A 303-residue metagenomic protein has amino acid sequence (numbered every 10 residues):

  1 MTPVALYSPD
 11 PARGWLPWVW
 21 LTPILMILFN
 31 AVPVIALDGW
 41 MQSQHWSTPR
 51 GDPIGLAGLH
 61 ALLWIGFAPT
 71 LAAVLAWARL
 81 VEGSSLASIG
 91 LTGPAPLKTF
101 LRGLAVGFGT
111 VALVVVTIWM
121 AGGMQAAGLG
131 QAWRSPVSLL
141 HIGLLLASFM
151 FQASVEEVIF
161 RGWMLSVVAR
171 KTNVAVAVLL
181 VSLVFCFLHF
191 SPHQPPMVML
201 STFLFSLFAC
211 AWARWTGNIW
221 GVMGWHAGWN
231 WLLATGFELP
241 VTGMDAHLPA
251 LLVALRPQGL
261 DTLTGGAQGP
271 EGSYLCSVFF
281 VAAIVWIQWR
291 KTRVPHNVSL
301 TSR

Functional and structural regions predicted by a protein language model:
M1-L86, A234-R303: N-terminal, membrane-interfacial amphipathic/helix-forming hydrophobic leader that caps and precedes the first
I35-A61, S84-V155, L165-R170, L300-R303: Juxtamembrane helix-loop-helix connectors linking adjacent transmembrane helices in multi-pass membrane enzymes
W64, L104-F108, I142, L146 (+8 more regions): Residue-level signature of the transmembrane alpha-helical core of multi-pass small-molecule transporters
S88, V176, V198, W220-G221 (+1 more regions): Residue-level recognition of membrane-helix boundary sites in multi-pass small-molecule transporters
A95-L97, S138, K171-V176, Q194-P195 (+1 more regions): Membrane-helix interface segments
V155-L180, A211-N218: Membrane-interface helix/loop boundary segments of multi-pass membrane proteins
L188-M197: Membrane-interface helix caps and helix-loop-helix hairpins in membrane proteins
V198-T262: Functionally important transmembrane alpha-helices
